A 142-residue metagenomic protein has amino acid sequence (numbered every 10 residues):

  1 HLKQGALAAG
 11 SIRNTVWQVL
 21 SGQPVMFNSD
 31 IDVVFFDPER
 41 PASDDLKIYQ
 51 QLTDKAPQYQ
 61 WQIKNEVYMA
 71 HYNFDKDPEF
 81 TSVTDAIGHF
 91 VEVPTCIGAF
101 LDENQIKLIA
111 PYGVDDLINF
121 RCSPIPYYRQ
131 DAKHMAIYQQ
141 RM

Functional and structural regions predicted by a protein language model:
H1-M142: Catalytic cores of the polymerase beta-like nucleotidyltransferase superfamily and closely associated nucleotide
